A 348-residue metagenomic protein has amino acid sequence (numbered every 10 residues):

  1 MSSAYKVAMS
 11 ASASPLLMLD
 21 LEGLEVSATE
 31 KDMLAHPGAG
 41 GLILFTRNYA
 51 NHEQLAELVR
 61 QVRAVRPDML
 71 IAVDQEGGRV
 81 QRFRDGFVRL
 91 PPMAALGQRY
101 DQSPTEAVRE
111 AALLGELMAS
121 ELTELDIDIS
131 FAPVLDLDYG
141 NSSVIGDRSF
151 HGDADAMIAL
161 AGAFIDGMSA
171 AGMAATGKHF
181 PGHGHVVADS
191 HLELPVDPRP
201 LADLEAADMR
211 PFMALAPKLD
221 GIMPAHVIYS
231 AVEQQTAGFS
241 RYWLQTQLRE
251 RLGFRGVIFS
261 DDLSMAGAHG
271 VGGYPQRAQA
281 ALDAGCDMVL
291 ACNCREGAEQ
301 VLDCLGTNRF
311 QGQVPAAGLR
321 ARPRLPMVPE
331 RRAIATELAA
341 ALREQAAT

Functional and structural regions predicted by a protein language model:
S2-I71, G78-R89, A347-T348: N-terminal hydrophobic targeting/anchoring segments and the immediately downstream early-domain regions of hydrolases
Y5-L16, E76-D101, L135-G146, A175-V196 (+1 more regions): N-terminal small/glycine-rich loop or linker at the start of catalytic domains across soluble metabolic enzymes
L19, R47-P67, I71, Q81 (+3 more regions): Second-shell residues forming the walls of enzyme active-site clefts
L21-A35, E110-E121, A207-F212, G272-A280: Short, acidic/polar
G41-R47, D128-V134, G285-V289: Divalent metal-dependent hydrolysis catalytic cores, especially in the metallo-beta-lactamase
A50-A56, D101-S120, G152-L160, A202-E205: Glycine-rich anion/phosphate-binding loops
R63-P91, A111-L137, M157, I165-P181: Glycine-rich, aromatic-flanked loop segments that form ligand/cofactor-binding clefts across common enzyme folds
A340-T348: Charge-patterned, long linear interaction tracts outside catalytic cores
